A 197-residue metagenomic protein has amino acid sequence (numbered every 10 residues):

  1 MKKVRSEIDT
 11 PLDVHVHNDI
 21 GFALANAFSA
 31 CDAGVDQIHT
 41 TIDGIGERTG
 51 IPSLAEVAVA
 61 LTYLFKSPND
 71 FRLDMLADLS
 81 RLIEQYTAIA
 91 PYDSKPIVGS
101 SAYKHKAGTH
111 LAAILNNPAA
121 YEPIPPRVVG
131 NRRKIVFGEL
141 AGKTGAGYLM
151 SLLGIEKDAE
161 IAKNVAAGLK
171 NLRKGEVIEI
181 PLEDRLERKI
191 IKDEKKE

Functional and structural regions predicted by a protein language model:
M1-K2, A27, S80: Generic structural signal for well-ordered alpha-helices, preferentially at hydrophobic/aromatic core positions
M1-V14, V59-F65: Alpha-helix-loop-beta-strand connector modules within alpha/beta enzyme cores
L12-V16, I38-T40, V57: Hydrophobic faces of well-ordered beta-strands that scaffold small-molecule active sites in alpha/beta enzyme cores
I20-D36: Catalytic cores of alpha/beta
A33-G50: Glycine-rich phosphate-binding active-site loops on the catalytic face of alpha/beta enzymes
G34, V57, M150: Conserved, mostly hydrophobic/aromatic
G46-R72: C-terminal helical cap(s) of enzyme catalytic domains, especially alpha/beta-barrels
F65-E197: A mid-to-C-terminal "edge-of-domain" accessory segment
